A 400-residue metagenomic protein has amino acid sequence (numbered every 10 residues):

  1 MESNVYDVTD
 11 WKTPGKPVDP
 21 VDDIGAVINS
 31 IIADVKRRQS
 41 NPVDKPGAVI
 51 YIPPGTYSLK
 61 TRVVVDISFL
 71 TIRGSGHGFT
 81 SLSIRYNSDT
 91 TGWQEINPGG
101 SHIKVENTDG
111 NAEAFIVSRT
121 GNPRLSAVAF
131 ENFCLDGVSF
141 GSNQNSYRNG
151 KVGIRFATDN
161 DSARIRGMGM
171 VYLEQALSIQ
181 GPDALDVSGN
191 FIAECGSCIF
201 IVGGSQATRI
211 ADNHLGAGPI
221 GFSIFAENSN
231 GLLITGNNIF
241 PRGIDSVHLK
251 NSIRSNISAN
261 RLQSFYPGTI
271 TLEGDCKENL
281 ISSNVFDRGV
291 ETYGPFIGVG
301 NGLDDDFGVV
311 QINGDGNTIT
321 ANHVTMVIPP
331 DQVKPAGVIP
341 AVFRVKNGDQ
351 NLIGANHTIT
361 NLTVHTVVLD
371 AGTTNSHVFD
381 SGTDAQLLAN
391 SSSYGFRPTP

Functional and structural regions predicted by a protein language model:
M1, K36-K45, D66, N122-R124 (+4 more regions): Flexible, charged surface loops at secondary-structure boundaries
E2-A26, S30, L70-N149: Right-handed parallel beta-helix/beta-spiral solenoid domain characteristic of secreted/periplasmic
Y6, A26, A48-I50, Y57 (+27 more regions): Solenoid scaffold repeats with emphasis on beta-solenoid/beta-helix
I32, K36-T90: N-terminal extracellular ligand-recognition/capping segment immediately after the signal peptide
S40-N41, T61-R62, S81-R85, T108-A112 (+13 more regions): Short glycine/acidic-rich loop motifs that flank beta-strands on beta-rich extracellular proteins
F133, M168, N190, N213 (+9 more regions): Consensus "Asn ladder" position of solenoid repeat domains
T158-V171: Charge-patterned, long linear interaction tracts outside catalytic cores
K346-P400: Leucine-rich solenoid repeat scaffolds
